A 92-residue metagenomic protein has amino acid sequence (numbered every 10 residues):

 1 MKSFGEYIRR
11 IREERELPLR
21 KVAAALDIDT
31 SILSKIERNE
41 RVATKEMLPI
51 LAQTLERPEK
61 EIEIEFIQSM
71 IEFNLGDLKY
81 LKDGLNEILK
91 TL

Functional and structural regions predicted by a protein language model:
M1-E14: A short, Lys/Arg-rich alpha-helix, primarily the initiator
E13, A24, Q53: Alpha-helical residues within the helix-turn-helix
E16-S34: Short alpha-helical DNA-recognition segment
D27, T44-I64: DNA major-groove recognition helix of helix-turn-helix/homeodomain DNA-binding modules
E61-L92: Short, charged recognition helix plus adjacent turn of helix-turn-helix-like nucleic-acid-binding domains
